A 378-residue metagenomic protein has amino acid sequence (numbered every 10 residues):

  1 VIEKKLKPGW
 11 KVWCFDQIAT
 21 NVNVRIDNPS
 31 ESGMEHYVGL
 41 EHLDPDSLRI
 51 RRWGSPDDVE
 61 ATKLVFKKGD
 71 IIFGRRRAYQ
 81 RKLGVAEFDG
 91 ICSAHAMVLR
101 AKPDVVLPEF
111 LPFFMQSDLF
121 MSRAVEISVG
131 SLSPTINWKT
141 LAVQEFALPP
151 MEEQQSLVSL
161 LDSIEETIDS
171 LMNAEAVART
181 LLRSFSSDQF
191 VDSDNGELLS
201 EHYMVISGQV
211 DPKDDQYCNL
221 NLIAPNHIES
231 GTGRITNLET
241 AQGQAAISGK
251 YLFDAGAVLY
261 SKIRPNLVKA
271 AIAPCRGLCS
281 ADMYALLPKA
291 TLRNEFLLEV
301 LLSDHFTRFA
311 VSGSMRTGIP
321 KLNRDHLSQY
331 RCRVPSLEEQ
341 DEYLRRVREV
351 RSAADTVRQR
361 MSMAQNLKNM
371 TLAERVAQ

Functional and structural regions predicted by a protein language model:
V1-I2, P8, R76, G90-M97 (+5 more regions): A short glycine-rich beta-alpha junction/loop motif
V1-I26, V143, A147-S156, S163-P212 (+3 more regions): Non-catalytic DNA-recognition/assembly elements of restriction-modification systems
W13-D27, E35-K68, E201-P212, I223-A255 (+1 more regions): Sequence-specific dsDNA recognition surfaces
D16-T20, G74, P112-Q116, S187 (+5 more regions): Generic alpha-helical structural context detector
N28-H36, E126-S128, P212-N221, S312-S314: Short coil/turn segments at secondary-structure boundaries
T62-L64, I71-Q116, G249-Y251, A255-L302 (+1 more regions): A short beta-sheet element
F120-R123, F306-F309: Periplasmic-binding protein-like
